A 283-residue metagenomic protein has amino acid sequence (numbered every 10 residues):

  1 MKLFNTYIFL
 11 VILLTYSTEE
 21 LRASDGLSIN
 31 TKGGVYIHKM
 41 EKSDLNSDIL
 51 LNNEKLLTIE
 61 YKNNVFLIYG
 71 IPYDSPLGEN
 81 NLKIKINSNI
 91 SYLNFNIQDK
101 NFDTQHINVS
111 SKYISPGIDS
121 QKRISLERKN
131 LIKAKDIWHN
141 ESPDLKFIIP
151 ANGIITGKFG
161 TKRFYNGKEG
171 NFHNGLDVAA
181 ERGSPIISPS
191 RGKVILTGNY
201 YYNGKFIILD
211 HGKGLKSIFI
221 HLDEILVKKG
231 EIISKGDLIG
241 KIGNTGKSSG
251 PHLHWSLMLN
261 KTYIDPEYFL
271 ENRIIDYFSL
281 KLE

Functional and structural regions predicted by a protein language model:
M1-T6: Positively charged n-region of N-terminal signal peptides that target proteins for export
Y7-T15: Bacterial N-terminal signal peptides
L21-F102: Cationic-aromatic interfacial patches
N94-N203: Surface-exposed, glycine-biased beta-strand/turn segments
F102-E127, P143, K228-K235, S256-E283: Acidic, glycine-rich catalytic/binding loops that coordinate metals and/or anionic ligands
K158, T197-G198, I225, I242-T245: Residue-level recognition of beta-strand microenvironments
N174, P189-D223, P251, S256: Zn2+-dependent peptidoglycan hydrolase active-site motif and core
P185-I195, V227-I242: Short, well-structured beta-strand-loop connectors
